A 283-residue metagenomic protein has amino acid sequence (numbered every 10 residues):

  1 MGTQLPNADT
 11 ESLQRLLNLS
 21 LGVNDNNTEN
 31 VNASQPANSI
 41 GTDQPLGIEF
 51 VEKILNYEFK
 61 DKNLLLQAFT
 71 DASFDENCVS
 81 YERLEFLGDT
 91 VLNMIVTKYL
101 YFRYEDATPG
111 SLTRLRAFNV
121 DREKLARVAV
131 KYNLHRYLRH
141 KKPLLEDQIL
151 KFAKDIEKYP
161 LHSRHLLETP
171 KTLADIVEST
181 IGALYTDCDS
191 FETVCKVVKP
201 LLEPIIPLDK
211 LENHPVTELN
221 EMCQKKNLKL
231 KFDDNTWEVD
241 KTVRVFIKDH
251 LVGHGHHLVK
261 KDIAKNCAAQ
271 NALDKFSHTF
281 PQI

Functional and structural regions predicted by a protein language model:
M1-I283: Double-stranded RNA-binding/processing signature
